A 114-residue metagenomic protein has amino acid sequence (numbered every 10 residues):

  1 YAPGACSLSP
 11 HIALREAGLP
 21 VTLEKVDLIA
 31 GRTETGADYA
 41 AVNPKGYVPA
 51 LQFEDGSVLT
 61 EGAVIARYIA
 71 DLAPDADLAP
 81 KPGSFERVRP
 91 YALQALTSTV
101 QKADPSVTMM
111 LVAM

Functional and structural regions predicted by a protein language model:
Y1-A113: GST-like domain detector, emphasizing the conserved glutathione-binding G-site in the N-terminal thioredoxin-like
